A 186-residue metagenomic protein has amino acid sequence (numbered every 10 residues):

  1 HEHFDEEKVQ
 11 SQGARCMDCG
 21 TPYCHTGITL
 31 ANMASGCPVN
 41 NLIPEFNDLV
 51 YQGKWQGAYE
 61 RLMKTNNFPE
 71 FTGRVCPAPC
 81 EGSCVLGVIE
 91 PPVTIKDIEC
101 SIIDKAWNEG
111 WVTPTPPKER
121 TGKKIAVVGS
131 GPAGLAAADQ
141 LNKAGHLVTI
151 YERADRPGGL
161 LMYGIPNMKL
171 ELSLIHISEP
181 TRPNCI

Functional and structural regions predicted by a protein language model:
H1-T121, L172: Ferredoxin-type iron-sulfur electron-transfer modules and their immediate structural context
N67, G131-A133, R156: Residue-level detector of alpha-helix initiation sites
I125-T149: N-terminal Rossmann-like FAD-binding beta1-loop-alpha1 element of flavoenzymes
H146-M162: Glycine-rich FAD pyrophosphate-binding loop
Y163-L174: Glycine-rich phosphate-binding loop and adjoining beta1-alpha1-beta2 segment of Rossmann-like nucleotide-binding folds
I175-I186: Single conserved hydrophobic/aromatic residue that forms the stacking wall/gate of nucleotide- or nucleobase-binding
